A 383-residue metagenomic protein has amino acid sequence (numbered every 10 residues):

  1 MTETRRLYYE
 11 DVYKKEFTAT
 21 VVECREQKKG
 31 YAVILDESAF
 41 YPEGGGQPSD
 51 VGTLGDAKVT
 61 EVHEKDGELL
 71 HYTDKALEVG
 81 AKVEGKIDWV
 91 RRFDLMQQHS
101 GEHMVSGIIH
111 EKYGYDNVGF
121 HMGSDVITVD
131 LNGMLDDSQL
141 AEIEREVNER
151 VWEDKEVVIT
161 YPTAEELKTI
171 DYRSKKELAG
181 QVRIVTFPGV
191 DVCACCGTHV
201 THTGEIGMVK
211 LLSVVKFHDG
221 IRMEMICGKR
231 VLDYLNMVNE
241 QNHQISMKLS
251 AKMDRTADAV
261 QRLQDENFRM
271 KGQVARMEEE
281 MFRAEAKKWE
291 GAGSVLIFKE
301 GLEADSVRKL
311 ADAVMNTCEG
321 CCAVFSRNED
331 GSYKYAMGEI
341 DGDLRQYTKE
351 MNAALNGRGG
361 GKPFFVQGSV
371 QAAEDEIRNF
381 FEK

Functional and structural regions predicted by a protein language model:
M1-K383: A glycine- and charged-residue-rich anion-binding loop/surface
